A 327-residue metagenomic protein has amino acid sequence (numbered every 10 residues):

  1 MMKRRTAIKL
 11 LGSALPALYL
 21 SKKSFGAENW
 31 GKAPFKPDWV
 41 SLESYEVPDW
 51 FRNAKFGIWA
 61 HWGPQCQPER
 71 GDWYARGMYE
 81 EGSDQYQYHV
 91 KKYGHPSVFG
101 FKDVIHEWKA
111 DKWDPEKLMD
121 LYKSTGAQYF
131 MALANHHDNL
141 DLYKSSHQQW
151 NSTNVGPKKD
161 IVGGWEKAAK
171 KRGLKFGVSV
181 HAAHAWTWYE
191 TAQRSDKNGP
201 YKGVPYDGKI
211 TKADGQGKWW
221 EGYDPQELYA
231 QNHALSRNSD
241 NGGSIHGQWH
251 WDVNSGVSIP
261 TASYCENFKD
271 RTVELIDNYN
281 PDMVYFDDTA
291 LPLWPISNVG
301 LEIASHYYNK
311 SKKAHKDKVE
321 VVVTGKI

Functional and structural regions predicted by a protein language model:
M1-L15: N-terminal secretory signal peptides and thylakoid transit peptides that target proteins across membranes
G12-L15, F25-I327: Mature catalytic domains of secreted/periplasmic carbohydrate-active enzymes
S21-K23: C-terminal segment of classical bacterial N-terminal signal peptides
